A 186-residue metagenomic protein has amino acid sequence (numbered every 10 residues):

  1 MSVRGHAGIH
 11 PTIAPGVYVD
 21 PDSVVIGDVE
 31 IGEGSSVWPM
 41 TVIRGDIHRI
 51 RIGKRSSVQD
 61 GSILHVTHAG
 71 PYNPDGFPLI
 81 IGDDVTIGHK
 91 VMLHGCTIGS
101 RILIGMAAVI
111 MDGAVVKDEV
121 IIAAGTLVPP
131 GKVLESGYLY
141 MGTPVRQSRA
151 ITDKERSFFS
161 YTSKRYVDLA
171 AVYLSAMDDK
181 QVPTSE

Functional and structural regions predicted by a protein language model:
M1-T12, M40, D46, I52-I81 (+2 more regions): Glycine-rich hexapeptide-repeat left-handed beta-helix
M1-V37: N-terminal segments that cap or nucleate solenoid repeat domains
D20, G45-D46: Thr-Gly-centered strand-to-loop micro-motif
T86: Short HxH-centered metal-ligating active-site micro-motif
